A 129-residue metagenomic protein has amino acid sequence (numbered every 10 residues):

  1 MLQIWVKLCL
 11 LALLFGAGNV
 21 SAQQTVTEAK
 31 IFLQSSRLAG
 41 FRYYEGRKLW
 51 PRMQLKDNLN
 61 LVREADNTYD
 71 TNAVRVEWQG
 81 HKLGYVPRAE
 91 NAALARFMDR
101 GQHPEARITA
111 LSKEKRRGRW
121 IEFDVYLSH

Functional and structural regions predicted by a protein language model:
L2-L11, G16-H129: Conserved active-site motif detector
